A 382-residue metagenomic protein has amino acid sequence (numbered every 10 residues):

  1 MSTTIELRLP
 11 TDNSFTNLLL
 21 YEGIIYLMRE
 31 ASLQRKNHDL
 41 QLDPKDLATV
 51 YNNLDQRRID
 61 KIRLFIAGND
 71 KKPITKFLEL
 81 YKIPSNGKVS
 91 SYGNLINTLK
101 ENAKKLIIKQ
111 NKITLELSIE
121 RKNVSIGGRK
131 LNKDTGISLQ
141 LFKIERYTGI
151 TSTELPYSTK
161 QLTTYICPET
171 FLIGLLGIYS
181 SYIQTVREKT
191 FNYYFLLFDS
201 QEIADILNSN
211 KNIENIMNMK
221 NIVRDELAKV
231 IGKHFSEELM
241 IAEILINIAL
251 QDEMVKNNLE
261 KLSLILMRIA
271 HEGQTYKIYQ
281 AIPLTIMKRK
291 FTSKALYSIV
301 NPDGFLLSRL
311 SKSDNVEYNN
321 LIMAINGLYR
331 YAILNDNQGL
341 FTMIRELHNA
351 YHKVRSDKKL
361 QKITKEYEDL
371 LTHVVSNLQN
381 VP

Functional and structural regions predicted by a protein language model:
M1-I113, L250-P382: Long, contiguous all-alpha helical interaction modules
K72-K160: Long, mid-chain structured domain cores
G149, T153-R309: Domain-exit/linker segments immediately C-terminal to small folded modules
